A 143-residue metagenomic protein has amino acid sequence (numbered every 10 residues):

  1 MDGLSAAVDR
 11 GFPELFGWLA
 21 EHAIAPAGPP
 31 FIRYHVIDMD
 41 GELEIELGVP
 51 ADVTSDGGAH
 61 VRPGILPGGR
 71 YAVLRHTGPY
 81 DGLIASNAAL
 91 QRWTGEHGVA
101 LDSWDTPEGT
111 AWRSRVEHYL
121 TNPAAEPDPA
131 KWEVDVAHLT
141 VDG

Functional and structural regions predicted by a protein language model:
M1-G143: A solvent-exposed interaction/effector surface
